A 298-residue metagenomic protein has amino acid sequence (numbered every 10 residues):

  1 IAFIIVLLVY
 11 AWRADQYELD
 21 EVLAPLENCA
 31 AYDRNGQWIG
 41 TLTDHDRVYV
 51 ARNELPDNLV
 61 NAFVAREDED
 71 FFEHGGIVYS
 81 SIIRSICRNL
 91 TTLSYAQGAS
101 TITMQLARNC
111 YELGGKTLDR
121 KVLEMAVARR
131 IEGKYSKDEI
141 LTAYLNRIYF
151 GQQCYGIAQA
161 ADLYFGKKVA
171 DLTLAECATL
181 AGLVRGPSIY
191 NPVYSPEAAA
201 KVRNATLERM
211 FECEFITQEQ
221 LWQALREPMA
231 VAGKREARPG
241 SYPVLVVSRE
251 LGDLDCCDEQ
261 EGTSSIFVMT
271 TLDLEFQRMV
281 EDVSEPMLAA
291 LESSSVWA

Functional and structural regions predicted by a protein language model:
I1-Y32, D70, L90, L291: N-terminal type II signal-anchor transmembrane helix that functions as the membrane-insertion/stop-transfer segment
F3, S94-P286: Non-catalytic, structured segments within soluble enzyme domains
W12-N58: Terminal hydrophobic membrane-targeting helix
G36, D68-E69, N146: Alpha-to-beta junction loops
Q37-R47, S80-R88, R120, D258-E259: N-terminal periplasmic "start-of-domain" segments of outer-membrane beta-barrel proteins
I39-T41, F72, I189-N191: Short small-residue beta-strand/loop micro-motif enriched in glycine and branched aliphatics
A51-I102, G156-A160: Flexible, acidic/glycine-enriched loop-and-adjacent beta/alpha segments that face the extracytoplasmic/periplasmic side
H74, M287-W297: Active-site phosphate-binding and catalytic loops of NTP-dependent enzymes
